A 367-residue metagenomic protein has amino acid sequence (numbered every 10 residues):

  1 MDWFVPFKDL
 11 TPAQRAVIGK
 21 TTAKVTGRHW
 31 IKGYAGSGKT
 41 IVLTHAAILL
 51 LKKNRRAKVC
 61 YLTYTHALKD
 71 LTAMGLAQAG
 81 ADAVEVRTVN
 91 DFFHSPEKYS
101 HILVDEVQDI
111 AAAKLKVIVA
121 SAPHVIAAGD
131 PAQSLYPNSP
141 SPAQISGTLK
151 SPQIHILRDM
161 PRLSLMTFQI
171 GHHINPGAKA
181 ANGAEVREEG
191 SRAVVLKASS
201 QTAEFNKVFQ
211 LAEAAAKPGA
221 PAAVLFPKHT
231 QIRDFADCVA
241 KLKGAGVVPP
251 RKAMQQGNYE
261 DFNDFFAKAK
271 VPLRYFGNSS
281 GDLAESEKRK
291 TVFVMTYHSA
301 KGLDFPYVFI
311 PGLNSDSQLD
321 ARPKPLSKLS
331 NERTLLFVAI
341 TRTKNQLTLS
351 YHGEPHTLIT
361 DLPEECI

Functional and structural regions predicted by a protein language model:
D2-T11, G19, R28-G33, P152-H155 (+2 more regions): Inter-lobe coupling/hinge region of RecA-like P-loop helicase motors
D2-T22, R28-K32, A67-P140, G302: Conserved helicase NTPase motor core
K24-I48: Walker A/P-loop
S37, F93, P161-M166, E213-T348 (+1 more regions): Core RecA-like ATPase module of SF1/SF2 helicases and allied nucleic-acid translocases
L43, K58-M74: Conserved Walker A/P-loop ATP-binding site and its immediately adjacent core in helicase/helicase-like ATPase domains
A47-C60: Conserved SF1/SF2 helicase motif Ia
Y61, H124-D130, I156, L349: Structural recognition of the conserved hydrophobic beta-strand(s) that form the central parallel beta-sheet of P-loop
Q133-P137, G147-G190, S200: Conserved coupling/interface region of RecA-like P-loop/ASCE motor cores
